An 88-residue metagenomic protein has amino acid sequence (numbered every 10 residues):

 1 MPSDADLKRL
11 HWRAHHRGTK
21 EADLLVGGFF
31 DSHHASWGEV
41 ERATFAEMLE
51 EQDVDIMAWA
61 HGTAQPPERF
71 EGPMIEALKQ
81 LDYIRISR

Functional and structural regions predicted by a protein language model:
P2-R88: Positively charged, polar, low-complexity stretches
